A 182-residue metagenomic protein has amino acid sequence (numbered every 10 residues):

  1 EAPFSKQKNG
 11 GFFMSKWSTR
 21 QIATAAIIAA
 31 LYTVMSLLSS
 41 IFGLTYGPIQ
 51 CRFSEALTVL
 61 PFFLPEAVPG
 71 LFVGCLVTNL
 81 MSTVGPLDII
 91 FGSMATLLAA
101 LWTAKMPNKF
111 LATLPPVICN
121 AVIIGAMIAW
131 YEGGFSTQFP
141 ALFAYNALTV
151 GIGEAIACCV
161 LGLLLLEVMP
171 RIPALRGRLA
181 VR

Functional and structural regions predicted by a protein language model:
E1-F13: Short, Lys/Arg-enriched N-terminal segments with co-localized hydrophobic residues within the first ~10-30 amino acids
P3-F4, A23, A144: Exposed boundary/loop context
S5-K6, A25, Q138: Short linear sequence motifs
M14-P69: Hydrophobic transmembrane alpha-helices
L37-P48, A56, L76-R182: Membrane-embedded alpha-helical hairpins and interfacial helices in multi-pass inner-membrane proteins
